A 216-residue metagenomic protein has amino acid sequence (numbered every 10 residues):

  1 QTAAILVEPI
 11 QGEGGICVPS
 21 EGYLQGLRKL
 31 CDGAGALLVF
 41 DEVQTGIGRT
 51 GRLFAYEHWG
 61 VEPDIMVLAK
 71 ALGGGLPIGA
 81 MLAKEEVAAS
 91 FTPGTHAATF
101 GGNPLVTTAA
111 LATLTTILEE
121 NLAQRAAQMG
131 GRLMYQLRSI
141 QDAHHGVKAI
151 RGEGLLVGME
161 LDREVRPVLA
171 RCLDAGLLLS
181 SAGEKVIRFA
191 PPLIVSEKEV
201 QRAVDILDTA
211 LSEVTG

Functional and structural regions predicted by a protein language model:
Q1-G216: Conserved N-terminal phosphate-binding loop of PLP-dependent enzymes in the Aspartate aminotransferase
